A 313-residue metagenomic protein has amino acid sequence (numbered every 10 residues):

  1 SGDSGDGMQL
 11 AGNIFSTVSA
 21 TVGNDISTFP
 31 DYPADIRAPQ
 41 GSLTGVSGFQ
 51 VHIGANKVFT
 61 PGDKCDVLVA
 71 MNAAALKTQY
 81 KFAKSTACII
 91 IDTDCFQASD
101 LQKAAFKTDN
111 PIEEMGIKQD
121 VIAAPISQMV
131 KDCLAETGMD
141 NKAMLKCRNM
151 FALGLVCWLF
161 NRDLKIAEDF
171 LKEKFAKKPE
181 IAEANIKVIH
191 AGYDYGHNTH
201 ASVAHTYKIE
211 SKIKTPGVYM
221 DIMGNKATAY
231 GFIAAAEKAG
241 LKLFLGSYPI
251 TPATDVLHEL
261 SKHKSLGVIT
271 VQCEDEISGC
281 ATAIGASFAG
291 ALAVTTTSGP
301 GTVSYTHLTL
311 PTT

Functional and structural regions predicted by a protein language model:
S1-A239, V303: Active-site cofactor/cluster-binding pocket
F15, T282-A283, T306: Aromatic/hydrophobic pocket-lining residues that form π-stacking "cages" and hydrophobic walls in ligand
G45-S47, Q272, G285, L308: Flexible glycine/proline-rich, aromatic-decorated loop/lid segments
C95, I250, T312: Short, glycine/acidic-enriched loop or turn micro-motifs at the edges of active sites
S211-I284, F288-T296, T302: Non-catalytic terminal/interface segments that mediate subunit docking, oligomerization, and allosteric communication
G299, T313: Conserved AMP-binding A3 loop
T306-T312: Conserved small/polar residues in nucleotide/adenosyl-binding loops
